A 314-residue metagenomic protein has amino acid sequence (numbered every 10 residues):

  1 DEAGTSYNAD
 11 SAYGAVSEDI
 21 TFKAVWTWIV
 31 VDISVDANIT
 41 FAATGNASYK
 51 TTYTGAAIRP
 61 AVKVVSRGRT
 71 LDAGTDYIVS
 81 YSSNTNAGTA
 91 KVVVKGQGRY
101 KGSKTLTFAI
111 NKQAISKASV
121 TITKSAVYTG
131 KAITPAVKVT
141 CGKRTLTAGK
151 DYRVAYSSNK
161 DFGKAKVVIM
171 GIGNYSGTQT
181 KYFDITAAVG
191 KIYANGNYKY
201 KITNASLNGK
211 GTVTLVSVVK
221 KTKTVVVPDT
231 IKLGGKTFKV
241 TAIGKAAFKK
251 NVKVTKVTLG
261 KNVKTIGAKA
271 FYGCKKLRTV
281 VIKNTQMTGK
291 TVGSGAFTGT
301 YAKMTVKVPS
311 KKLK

Functional and structural regions predicted by a protein language model:
D1-Y13, R99-K101, N174-S176: Surface-exposed interfaces of beta-sheet-rich extracellular modules
S11-D19, N84, N159: Solvent-exposed segments in extracellular or luminal domains encompassing
F22-W26: Short, structured beta-strand segments at or near domain termini in extracellular proteins/domains
T27-V189: Solvent-exposed beta-strand/loop surfaces, strongest in extracytoplasmic domains of secreted and cell-surface proteins
A188-S217: Short beta-strand/loop segment at the start of cytosolic alpha/beta domains
N204, K220-A242, V252-T265, K275-K290 (+1 more regions): Structural signature of tandem-repeat unit edges
G293-A296, K314: Short, aromatic/basic amphipathic alpha-helical patches
